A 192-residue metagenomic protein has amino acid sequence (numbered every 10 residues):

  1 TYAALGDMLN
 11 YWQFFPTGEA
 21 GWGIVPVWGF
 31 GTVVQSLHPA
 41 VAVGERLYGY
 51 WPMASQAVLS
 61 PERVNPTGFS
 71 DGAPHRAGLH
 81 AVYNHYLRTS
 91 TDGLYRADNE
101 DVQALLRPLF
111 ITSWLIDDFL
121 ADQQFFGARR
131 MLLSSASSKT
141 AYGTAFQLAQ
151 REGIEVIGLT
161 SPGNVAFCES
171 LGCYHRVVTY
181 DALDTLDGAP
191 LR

Functional and structural regions predicted by a protein language model:
Y2-A4: Cytochrome P450 core scaffold surrounding the K-helix E-X-X-R motif and the conserved "meander" helix-loop region
G6-V58, R63: Glycine-rich beta-strand-centered segment in the early N-terminal region that forms part of a ligand/cofactor-binding
H38, P52, A136, S161-G163 (+1 more regions): An acidic- and aromatic-residue-enriched active-site/binding cleft used to recognize and process polar
Y50-R129: NAD(P)H dinucleotide-binding glycine-rich loop of Rossmann-like/cofactor-binding domains, especially the beta1-alpha1
M131-S135: Conserved N-terminal Rossmann-fold NAD(P)-binding element of oxidoreductases
A141-Y142: N-terminal Rossmann-fold NAD(P) dinucleotide-binding loop
R151-R192: Adenosine-nucleotide cofactor-binding segment
